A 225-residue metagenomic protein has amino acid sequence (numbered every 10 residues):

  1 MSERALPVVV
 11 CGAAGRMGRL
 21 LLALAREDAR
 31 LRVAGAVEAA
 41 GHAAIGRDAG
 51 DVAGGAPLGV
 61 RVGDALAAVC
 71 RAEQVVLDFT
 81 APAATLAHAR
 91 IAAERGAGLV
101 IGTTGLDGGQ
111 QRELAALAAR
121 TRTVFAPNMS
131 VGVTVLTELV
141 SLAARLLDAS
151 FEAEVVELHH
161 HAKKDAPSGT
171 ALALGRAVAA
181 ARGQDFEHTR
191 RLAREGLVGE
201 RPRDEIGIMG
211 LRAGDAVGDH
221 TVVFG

Functional and structural regions predicted by a protein language model:
R4-C70, A149-G225: C-terminal substrate-binding/catalytic lobe of Rossmann-fold NAD(P)-dependent oxidoreductases
G15-R16, A83, S130: Residue-level detector of alpha-helix initiation sites
L20, L24, I91, R95 (+6 more regions): Alpha-helical structural signal in soluble globular domains
E73: An anion/phosphate-binding loop that grips the pyrophosphate of nucleotide cofactors and donors
V76-L77: N-terminal Rossmann-like NAD(P) cofactor-binding module of classical short-chain dehydrogenase/reductase
T80-A81, T104, G210-R212: Short glycine-/small-residue-rich Rossmann-like dinucleotide-binding loops
A83-R95, G102-F125, T134-A143: Rossmann-fold NAD(P)-binding glycine/threonine-rich loop
Q111, R120-A173: Adenosine-phosphate binding glycine-rich loop
